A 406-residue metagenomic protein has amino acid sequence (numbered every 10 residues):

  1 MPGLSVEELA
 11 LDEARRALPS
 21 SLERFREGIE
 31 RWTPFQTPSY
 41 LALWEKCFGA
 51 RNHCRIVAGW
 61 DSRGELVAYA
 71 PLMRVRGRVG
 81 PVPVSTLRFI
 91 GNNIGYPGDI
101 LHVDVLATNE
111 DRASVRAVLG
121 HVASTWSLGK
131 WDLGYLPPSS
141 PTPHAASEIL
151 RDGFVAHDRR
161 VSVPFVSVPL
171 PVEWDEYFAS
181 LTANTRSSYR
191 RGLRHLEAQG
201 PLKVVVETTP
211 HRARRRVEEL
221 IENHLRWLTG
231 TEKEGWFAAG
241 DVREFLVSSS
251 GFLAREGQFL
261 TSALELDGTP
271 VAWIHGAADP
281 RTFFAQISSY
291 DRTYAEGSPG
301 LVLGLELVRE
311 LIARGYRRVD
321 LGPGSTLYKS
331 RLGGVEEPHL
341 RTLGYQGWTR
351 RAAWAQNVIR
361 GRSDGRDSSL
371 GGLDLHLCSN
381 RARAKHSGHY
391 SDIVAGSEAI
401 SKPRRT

Functional and structural regions predicted by a protein language model:
M1-T406: N-acyltransferase acceptor-side catalytic subdomain
